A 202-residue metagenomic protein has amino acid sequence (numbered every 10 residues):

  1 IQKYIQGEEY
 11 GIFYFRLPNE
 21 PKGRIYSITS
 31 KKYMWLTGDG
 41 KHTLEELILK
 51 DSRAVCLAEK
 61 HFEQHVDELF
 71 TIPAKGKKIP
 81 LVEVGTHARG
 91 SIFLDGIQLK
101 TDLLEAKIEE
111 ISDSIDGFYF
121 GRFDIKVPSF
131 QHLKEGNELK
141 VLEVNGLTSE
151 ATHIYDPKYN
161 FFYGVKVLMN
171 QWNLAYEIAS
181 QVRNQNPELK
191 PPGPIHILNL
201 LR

Functional and structural regions predicted by a protein language model:
I1-S91, L99-K107, K126-K140: Phosphate-binding site of ATP-dependent enzymes
Q2-Y4, S112-D116: Short Gly/Pro-enriched turn/cap motifs at secondary-structure boundaries
L17, D113, S149: Residue-level marker of positions within ordered structural domains that often coincide with functionally constrained
Q98-L99, T148: Hydrophobic scaffolds flanking metal-cofactor catalytic centers in soluble metalloenzymes
I111-S112, Y159: Broad structural signal for hydrophobic residues in well-ordered alpha-helices, predominantly aliphatic
Y119-R122: Flexible, glycine/charged-enriched surface loops at secondary-structure junctions
P128-R202: C-terminal active-site "lid" helix and adjoining low-complexity regulatory extension at the edge of ATP-using catalytic
